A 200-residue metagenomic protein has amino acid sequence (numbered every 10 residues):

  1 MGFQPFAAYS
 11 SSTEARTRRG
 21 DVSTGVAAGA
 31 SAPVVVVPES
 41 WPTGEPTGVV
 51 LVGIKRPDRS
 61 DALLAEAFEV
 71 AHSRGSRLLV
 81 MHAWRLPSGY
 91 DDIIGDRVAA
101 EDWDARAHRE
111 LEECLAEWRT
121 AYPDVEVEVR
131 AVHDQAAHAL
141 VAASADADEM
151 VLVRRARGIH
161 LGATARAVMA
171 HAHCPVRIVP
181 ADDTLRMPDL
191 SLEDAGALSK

Functional and structural regions predicted by a protein language model:
M1-T17, R119-M150, D183-K200: Structural beta-alpha unit
Q4-G25, P46-T47, V151-A170, L185-R186: Glycine-rich, Arg-bearing micro-motifs that act as flexible, cationic patches
A7-A8, P33-S40, V176-P180: Short beta-strand elements of ligand-binding domains
V22, C114, Q135-L140, T164: Short acidic active-site motifs
G29, A143-A147, H171: Alpha-helix C-terminal capping/helix-to-coil transition sites in glycosyltransferase folds
P38, P42-G48, L185-L192: Glycine-rich, charge-decorated loop segments at or immediately adjacent to ligand/cofactor-binding or catalytic sites
V49-V98, R119-A121, E126-V127, E149 (+3 more regions): Small/aliphatic-rich secondary-structure junction motif
V98-A107: A short acidic, glycine-rich active-site loop that binds or catalyzes chemistry on phosphate/adenosine moieties
